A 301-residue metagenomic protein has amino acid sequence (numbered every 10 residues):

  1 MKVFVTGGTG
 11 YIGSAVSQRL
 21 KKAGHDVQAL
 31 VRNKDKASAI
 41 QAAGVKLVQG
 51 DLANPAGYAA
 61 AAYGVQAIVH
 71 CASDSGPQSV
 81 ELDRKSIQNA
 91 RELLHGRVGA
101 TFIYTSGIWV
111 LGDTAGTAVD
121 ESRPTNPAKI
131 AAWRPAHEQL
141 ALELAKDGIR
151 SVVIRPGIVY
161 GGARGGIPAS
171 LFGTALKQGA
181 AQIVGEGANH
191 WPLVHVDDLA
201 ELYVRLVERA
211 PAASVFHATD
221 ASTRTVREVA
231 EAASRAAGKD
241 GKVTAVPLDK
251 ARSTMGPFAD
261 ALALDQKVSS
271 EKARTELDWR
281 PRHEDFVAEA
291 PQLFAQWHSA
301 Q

Functional and structural regions predicted by a protein language model:
K2, L202-F258, H298: Mid/C-terminal beta-alpha module of Rossmann-like enzyme folds, strongest in SDR-family dehydrogenases/epimerases
V3-H25: N-terminal Rossmann NAD(P)H-binding glycine-rich loop of SDR-like oxidoreductase domains
G57, A61-I103: NAD(P)-cofactor binding segment of oxidoreductase domains
I87-I130: Conserved Rossmann-fold NAD(P)-dependent oxidoreductase catalytic core, especially the SDR/UDP-sugar
Q139-G162: Conserved beta-loop-beta element that borders a ligand/cofactor-binding pocket
F172-A181, N189-T223: Alpha-helical substrate-binding/gating segment
A251-R280: Conserved C-terminal active-site "lid" loop/helix of NAD(P)H-dependent oxidoreductases that clamps the redox cofactor
E284-Q301: Amphipathic terminal alpha-helices
